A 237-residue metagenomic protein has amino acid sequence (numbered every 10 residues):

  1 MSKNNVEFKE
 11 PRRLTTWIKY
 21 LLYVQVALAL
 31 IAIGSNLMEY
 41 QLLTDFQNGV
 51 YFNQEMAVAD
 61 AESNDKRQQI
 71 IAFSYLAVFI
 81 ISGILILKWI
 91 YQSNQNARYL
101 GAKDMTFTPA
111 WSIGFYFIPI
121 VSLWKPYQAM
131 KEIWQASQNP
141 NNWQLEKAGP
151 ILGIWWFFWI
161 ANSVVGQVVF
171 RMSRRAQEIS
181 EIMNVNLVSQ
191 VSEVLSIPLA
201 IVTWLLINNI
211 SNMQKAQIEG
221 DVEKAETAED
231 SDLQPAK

Functional and structural regions predicted by a protein language model:
M1-D65, S82-F117, V121-I160, V165 (+2 more regions): Membrane-interface extramembranous regions at the lipid-water interface
Y20, I70-V78, V191: Membrane-entry segments of alpha-helical transmembrane domains in multi-pass membrane proteins
R67, I71, V185-I197: Pore-lining and gate-forming transmembrane alpha-helices of multi-pass membrane transport proteins
Y75, F79-S82, S196: Alpha-helical transmembrane segments of integral membrane proteins
